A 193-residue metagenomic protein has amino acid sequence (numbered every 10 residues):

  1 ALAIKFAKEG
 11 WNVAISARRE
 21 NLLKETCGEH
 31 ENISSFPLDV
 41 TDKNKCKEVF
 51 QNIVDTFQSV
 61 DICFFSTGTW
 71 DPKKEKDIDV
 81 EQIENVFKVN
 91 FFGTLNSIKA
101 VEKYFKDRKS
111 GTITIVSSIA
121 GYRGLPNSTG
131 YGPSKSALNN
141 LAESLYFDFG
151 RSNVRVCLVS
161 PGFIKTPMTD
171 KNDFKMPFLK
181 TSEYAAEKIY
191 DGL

Functional and structural regions predicted by a protein language model:
A1-N12: Canonical Rossmann dinucleotide-binding motif of NAD(H)/NADP(H)-dependent dehydrogenases/reductases, specifically
H30-N44: Rossmann-fold cofactor-recognition segment
K74-E75, D79-F87: Substrate-binding pocket helix/loop in short-chain dehydrogenase/reductase
K76, L125-T129: Active-site loop immediately N-terminal to the catalytic Tyr-X3-Lys motif of short-chain dehydrogenase/reductase
I98, S134: Active-site helix of classical SDR
S118: Residue(s) in the substrate-gating loop at a strand-loop-helix junction that position the organic substrate next
L158, F174-L193: C-terminal helical subdomain
